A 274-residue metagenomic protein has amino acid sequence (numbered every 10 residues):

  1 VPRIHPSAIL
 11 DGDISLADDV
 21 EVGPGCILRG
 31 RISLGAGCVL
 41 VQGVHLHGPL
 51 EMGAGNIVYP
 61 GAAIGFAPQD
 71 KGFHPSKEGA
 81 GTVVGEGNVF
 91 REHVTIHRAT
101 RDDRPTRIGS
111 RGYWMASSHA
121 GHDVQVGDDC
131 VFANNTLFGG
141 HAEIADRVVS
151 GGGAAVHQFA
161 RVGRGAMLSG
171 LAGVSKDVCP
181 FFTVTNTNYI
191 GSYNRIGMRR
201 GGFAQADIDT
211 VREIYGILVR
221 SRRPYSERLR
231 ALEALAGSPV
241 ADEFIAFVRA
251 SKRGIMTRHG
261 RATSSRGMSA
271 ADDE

Functional and structural regions predicted by a protein language model:
V1-S7, G12-D13, D18-D19, G55 (+6 more regions): Terminal amphipathic alpha-helical/low-complexity segments used for targeting or macromolecular assembly
P2-T185, Y189: Structural signal for interior beta-strand "rungs" in well-ordered beta-sheet cores of soluble enzyme domains
